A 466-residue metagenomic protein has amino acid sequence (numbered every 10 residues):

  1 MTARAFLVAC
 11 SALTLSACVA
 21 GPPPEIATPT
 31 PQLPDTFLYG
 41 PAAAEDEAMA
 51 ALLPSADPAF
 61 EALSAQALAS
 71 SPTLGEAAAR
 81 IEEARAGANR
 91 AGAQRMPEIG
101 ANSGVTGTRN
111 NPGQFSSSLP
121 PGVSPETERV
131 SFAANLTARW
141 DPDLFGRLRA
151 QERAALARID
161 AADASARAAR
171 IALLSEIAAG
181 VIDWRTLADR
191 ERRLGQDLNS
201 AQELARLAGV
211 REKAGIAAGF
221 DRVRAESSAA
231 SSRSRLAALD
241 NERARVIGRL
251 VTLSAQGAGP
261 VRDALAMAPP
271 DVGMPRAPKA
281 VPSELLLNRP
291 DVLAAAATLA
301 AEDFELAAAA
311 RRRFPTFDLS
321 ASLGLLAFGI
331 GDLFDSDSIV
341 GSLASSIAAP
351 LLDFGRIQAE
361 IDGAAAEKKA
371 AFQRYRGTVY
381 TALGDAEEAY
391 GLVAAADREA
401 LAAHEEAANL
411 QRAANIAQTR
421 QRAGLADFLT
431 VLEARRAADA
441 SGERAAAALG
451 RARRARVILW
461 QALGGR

Functional and structural regions predicted by a protein language model:
T2-A69, S116-S118, L156, D240-L287 (+3 more regions): Terminal intrinsically disordered/low-complexity segments used for targeting and assembly
V19, L148, D163-V281, L392 (+4 more regions): Periplasmic alpha-helical coiled-coil/stalk elements that build and connect Gram-negative outer-membrane
L63, A78, R95-A168, R276-E284 (+3 more regions): Small/polar-residue-enriched beta-strand and adjacent coil segments characteristic of outer-membrane beta-barrel
S70, A77, D141, L148 (+21 more regions): Amphipathic alpha-helical coiled-coil segments and their boundaries
L74-G75, E82-G92, E98-G100: Feature captures the FAD/FMN-dependent oxidoreductase FAD-binding
E212-I216, Q421-L425, A462-R466: A short glycine-centered flexible hinge/capping loop motif at secondary-structure junctions
A417-A446: C-terminal structured "cap/appendage" subdomains that terminate the fold
